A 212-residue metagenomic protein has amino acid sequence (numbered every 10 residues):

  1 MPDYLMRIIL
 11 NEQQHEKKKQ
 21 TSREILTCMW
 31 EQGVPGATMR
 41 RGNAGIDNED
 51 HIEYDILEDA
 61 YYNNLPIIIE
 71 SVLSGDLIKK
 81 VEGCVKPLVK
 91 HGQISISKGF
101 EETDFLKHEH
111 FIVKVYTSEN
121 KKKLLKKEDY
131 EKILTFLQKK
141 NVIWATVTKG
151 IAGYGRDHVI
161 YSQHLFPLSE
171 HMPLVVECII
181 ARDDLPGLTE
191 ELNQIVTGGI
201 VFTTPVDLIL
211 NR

Functional and structural regions predicted by a protein language model:
M1-R212: Positively charged, small/polar-rich N-terminal and surface patches that mediate targeting and assembly and bind
